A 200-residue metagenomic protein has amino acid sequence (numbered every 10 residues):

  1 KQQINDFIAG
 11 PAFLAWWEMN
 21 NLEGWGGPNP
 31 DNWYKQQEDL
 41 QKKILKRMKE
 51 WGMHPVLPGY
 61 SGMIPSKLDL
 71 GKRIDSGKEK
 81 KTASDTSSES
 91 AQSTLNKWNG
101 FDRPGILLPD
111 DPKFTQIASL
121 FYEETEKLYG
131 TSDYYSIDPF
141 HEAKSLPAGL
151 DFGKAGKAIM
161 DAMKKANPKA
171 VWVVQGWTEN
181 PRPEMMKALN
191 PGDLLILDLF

Functional and structural regions predicted by a protein language model:
K1-L197: Aromatic-lined carbohydrate-binding surfaces of glycoside hydrolases
F200: Glycine-rich beta-alpha junction loops
